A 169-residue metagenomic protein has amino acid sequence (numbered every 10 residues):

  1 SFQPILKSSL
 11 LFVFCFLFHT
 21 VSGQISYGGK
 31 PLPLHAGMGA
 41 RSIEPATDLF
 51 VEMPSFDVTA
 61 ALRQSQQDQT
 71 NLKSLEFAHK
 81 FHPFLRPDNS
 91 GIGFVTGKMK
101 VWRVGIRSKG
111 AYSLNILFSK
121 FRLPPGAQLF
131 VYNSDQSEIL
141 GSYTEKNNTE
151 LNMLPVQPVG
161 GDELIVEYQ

Functional and structural regions predicted by a protein language model:
S1-G29: Bacterial Sec-dependent N-terminal signal peptides
Q24-Q169: Domain-level representation of secreted and single-pass membrane ectodomains enriched in extracellular protease systems
